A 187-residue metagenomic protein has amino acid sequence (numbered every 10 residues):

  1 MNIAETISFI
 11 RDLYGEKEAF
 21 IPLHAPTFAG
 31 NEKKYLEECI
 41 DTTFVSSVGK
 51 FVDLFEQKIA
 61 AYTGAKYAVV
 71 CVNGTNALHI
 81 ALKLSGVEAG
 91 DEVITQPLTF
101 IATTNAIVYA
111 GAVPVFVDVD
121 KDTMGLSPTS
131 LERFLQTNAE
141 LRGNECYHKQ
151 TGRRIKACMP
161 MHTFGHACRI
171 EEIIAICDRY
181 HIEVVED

Functional and structural regions predicted by a protein language model:
M1-V45: N-terminal "arm"/small-domain region of PLP-dependent enzymes with the aminotransferase-like
A25-P26, D118, T163: Conserved donor-binding loops in enzymes that form glycosidic bonds
V48-E92, A106-V108, F116-D118, E140-Q150: Phosphate-binding glycine-rich loop
V70, T95, A157-P160: A short beta-strand submotif of the Rossmann-like class I SAM-dependent methyltransferase core that lines
T99-T104: Conserved coil-to-alpha-helix start sites within the AMP-binding
G111: Structured binding elements
M124-E186: Active-site phosphate-binding strand-loop segment of PLP-dependent enzymes
